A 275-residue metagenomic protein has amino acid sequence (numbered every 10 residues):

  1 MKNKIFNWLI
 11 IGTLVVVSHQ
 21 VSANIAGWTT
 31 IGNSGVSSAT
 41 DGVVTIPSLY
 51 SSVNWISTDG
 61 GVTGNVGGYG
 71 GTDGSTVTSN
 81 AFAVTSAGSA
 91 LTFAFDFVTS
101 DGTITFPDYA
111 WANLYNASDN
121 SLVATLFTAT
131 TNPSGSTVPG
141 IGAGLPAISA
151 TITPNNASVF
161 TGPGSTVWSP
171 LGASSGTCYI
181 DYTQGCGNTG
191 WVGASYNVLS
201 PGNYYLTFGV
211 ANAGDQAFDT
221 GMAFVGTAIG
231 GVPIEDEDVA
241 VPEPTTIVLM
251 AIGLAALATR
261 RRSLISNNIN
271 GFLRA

Functional and structural regions predicted by a protein language model:
K2-L9: Bacterial N-terminal signal peptides that target proteins for export
L9, S52-N54, L249-A255, A275: Conserved short hydrophobic patches within well-ordered secondary structure
L9-V17: Bacterial N-terminal signal peptides
V17-A23: Sec/Tat signal peptide C-region and signal peptidase I cleavage site
N24-D238: Aromatic (Trp/Tyr/Phe) and Gly/Pro-enriched flexible surface segments
P242-R260: A short, hydrophobic C-terminal helix/tail in secreted or cell-surface proteins
L257-A275: C-terminal membrane-anchoring or membrane-association module
